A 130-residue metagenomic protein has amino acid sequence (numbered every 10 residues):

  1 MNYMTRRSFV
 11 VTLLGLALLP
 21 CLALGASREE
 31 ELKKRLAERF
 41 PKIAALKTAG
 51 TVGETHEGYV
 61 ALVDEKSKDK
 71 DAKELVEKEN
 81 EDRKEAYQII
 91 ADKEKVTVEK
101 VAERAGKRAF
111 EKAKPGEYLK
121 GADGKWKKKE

Functional and structural regions predicted by a protein language model:
M1-T5: N-terminal secretory signal peptides that target proteins for export/translocation
R6-L14: N-terminal export leaders
C21-G25: Sec/Tat signal peptide C-region and signal peptidase I cleavage site
A26-E74, K78-E81, D92-E130: Amphipathic, charged alpha-helical segments and their helix-to-coil junctions in extracytoplasmic/peripheral assemblies
Y87-I90: Contiguous, amphipathic alpha-helical segments that mediate oligomerization or scaffolding in large protein assemblies
